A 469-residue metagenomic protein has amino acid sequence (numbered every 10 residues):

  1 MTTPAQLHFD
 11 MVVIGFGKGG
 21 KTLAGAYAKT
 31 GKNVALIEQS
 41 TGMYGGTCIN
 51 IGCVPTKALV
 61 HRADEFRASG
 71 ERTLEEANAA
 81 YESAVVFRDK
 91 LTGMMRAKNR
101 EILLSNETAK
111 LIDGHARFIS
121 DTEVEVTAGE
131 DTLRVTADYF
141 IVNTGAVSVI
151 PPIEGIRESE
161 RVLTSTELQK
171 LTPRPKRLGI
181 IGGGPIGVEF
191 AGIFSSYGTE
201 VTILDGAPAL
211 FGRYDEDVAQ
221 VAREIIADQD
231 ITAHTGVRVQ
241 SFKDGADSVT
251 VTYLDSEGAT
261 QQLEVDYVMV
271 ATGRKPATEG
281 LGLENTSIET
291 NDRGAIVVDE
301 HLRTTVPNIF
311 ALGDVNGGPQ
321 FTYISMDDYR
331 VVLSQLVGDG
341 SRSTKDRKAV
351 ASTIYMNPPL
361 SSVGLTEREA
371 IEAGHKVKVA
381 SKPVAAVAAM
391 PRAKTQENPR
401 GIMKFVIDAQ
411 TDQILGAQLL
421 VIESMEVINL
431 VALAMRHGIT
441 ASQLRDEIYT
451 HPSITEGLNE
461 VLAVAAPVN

Functional and structural regions predicted by a protein language model:
T2-F9, K18, A26-K32, E38-R174 (+7 more regions): Glycine-rich flavin
V12-I14, A116, R134-G145, I180-I181 (+3 more regions): Short hydrophobic core segments
I14-G42, T47, V54, A58-L59 (+2 more regions): Flexible, glycine-rich terminal cap/loop adjacent to redox cofactors in electron-transfer oxidoreductases
G15-K18, I181-G184, D314: Glycine-rich Rossmann-fold phosphate-binding loop(s) that bind the pyrophosphate of adenine dinucleotide cofactors
G20, G184-G187, S325: Catalytic nucleophile loop
C53, T144-E200, L204, T232-A233 (+3 more regions): Glycine-rich dinucleotide-binding loop and its adjacent helix/turn
E158-R174, Q262-D339: FAD-site-proximal beta/loop scaffold in flavoenzymes
Y214-V221, L312-I371, D446, H451-N469: A conserved FAD-binding loop/helix module that cradles the flavin
